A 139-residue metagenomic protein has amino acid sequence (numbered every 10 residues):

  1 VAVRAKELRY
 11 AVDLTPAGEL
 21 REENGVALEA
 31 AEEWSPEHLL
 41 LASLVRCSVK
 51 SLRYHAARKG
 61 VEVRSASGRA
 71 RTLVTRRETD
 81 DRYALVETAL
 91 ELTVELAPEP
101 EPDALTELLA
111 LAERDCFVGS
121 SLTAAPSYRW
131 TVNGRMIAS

Functional and structural regions predicted by a protein language model:
V1-S43, V49-S139: Extended beta-strand/beta-hairpin segments
